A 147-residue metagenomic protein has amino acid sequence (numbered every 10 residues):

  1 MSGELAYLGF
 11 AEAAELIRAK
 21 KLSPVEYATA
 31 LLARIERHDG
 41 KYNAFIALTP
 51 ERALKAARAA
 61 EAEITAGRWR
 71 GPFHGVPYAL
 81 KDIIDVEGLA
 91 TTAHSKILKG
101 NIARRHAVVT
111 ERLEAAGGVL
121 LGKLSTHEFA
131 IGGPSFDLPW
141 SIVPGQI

Functional and structural regions predicted by a protein language model:
M1-K55: An N-terminal boundary/leader segment
G9-F10, I64, H106-A107: Generic non-transmembrane alpha-helix signal with a bias for helix starts/N-cap capping motifs
G40, E61, I84: N-terminal Rossmann-like NAD(P)+-binding subdomain of aldehyde/semialdehyde dehydrogenases
E51-E61, G117-G118, H127: Long amphipathic alpha-helix in the N-terminal Rossmann-like dinucleotide-binding domain of NAD(P)-dependent
A60-V76: Immediate post-signal peptide segment of exported/extracytoplasmic ligand-binding proteins
F73-I147: Short glycine/serine-rich loop/turn segments
